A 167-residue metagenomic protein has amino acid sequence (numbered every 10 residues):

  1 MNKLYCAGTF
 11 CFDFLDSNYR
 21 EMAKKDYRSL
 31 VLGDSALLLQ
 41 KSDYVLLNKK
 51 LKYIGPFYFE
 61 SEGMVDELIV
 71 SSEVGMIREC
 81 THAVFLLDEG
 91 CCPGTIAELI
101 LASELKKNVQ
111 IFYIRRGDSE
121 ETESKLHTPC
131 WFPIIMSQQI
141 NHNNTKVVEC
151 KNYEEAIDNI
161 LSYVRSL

Functional and structural regions predicted by a protein language model:
M1-L167: Conserved catalytic or regulatory cores that recognize and/or transform ribose-phosphate-containing ligands
